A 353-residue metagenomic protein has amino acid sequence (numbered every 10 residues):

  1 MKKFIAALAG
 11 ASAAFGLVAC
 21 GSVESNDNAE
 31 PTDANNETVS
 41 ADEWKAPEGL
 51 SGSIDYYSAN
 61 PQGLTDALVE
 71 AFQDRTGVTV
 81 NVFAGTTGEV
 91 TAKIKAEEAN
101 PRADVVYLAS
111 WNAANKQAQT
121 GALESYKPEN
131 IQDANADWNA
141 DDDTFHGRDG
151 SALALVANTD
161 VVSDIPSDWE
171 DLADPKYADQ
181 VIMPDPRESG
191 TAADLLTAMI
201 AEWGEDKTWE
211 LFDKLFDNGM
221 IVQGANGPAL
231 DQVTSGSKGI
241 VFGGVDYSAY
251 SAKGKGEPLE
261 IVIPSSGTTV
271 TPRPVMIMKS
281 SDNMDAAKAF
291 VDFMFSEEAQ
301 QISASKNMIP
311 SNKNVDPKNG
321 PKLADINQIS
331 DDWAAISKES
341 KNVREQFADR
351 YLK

Functional and structural regions predicted by a protein language model:
V18-P31: Bacterial lipoprotein signal-peptidase II cleavage site
G21, N36-N115: Early extracytoplasmic/lumenal segment of secretory-pathway proteins
D55-T65, G88-E89, P101-K238: Extracytoplasmic ligand-binding site segments that recognize negatively charged/polar headgroups
N112-K116, G239-P258, N307: A ligand-binding cleft/hinge motif common to bilobed small-molecule-binding domains
S151-L153, L211-L215, V222-Q223, K255-K279: Periplasmic-binding protein-like
A154-V161, T197, T271-M284, M294 (+1 more regions): A bilobed periplasmic-binding-protein/Venus flytrap-type ligand-binding module shared by bacterial periplasmic
D179-R187, F293-D316: Periplasmic-binding protein-like
G320-K353: Extracellular/periplasmic bilobal clamshell ligand-binding domains
